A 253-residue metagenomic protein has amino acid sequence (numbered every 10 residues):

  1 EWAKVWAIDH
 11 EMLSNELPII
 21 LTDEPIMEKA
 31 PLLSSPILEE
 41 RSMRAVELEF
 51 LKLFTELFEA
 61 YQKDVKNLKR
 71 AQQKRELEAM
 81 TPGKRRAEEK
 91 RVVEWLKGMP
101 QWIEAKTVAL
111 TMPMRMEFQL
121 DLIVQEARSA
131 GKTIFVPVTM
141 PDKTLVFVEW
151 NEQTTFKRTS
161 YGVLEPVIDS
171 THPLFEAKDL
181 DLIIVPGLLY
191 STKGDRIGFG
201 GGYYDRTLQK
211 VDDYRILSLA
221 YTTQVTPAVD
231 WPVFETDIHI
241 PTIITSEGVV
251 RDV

Functional and structural regions predicted by a protein language model:
E1-Y61: Metal-dependent phosphohydrolase cores
M12-L13, P18-I20, R115, P141 (+2 more regions): Short, solvent-exposed loop/turn segments at secondary-structure junctions
Q62-D64, R75-E78, G83, S129 (+4 more regions): Surface-exposed, charge/polar-rich loops and edge strands
V65-D179: N-terminal active-site beta-alpha-beta segment that forms phosphate/nucleotide-binding and substrate-recognition loops
Q119-L122, V146, K193-R196, A228-V229: Short glycine-/acidic-enriched loop or helix-start segments at secondary-structure transitions that form or flank
